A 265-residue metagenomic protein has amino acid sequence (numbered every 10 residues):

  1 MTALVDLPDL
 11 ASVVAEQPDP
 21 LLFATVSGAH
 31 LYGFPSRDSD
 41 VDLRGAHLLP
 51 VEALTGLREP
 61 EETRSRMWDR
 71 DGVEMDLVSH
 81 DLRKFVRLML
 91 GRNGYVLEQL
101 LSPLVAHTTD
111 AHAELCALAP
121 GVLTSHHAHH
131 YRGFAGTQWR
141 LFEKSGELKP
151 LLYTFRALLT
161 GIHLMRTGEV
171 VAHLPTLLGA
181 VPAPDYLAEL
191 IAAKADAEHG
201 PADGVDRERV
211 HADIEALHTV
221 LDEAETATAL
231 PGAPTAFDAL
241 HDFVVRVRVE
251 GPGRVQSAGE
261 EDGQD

Functional and structural regions predicted by a protein language model:
M1, A258-D265: Actinobacteria-biased recognition of intrinsically disordered, low-complexity terminal regions
M1-V26: Helical scaffold of the NTase/Pol beta-like nucleotidyltransferase catalytic core
G28-G72: Catalytic metal-binding acidic patch
L49-E52, R92-Y95, T160: Short loop/turn segments at secondary-structure transitions that flank enzyme active sites
G56-F134: A basic- and aromatic-enriched beta-loop-alpha substructure that forms the phosphate/nucleotide- and DNA/RNA-contacting
A113-T235: Conserved nucleotidyltransferase catalytic core and NTase-mimicking acidic/glycine-rich helix/loop elements in nucleic
L230-A258: Acidic, carboxylate-rich catalytic segments that either coordinate divalent cations
